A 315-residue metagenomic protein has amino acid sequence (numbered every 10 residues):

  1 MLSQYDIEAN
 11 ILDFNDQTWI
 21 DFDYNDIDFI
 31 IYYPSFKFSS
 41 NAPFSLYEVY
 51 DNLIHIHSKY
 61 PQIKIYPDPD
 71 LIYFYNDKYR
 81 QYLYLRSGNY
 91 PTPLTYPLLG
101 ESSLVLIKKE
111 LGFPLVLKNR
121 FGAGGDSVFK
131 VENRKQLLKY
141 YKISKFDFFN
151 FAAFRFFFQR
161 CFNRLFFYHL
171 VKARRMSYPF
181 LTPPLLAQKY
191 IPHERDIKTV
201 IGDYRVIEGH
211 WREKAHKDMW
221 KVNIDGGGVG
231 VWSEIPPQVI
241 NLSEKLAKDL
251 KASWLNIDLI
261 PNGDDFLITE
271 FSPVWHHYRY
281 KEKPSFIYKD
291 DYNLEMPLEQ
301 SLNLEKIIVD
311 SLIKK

Functional and structural regions predicted by a protein language model:
M1-L99, L106: Conserved N-proximal alpha/beta basic substrate-recognition cap immediately N-terminal to, or forming the N-lobe
F38-S40, G124, H276: Short glycine-rich, flexible loops that bind phosphorylated cofactors or substrates
Y82-Q136: Hydrophobic alpha-helical segments and helix pairs
L115, L186, I207-E208, L255 (+1 more regions): Protein kinase-like catalytic core scaffold
E132-L242: Phosphate-binding site of ATP-dependent enzymes
G227-E234, K248, A252, P261-K315: C-terminal active-site "lid" helix and adjoining low-complexity regulatory extension at the edge of ATP-using catalytic
S243-A247: A conserved acidic, glycine/proline-rich C-terminal tail/linker
I257-L259: Hydrophobic residue at the +6 position relative to the catalytic HRD Asp in the kinase catalytic loop
